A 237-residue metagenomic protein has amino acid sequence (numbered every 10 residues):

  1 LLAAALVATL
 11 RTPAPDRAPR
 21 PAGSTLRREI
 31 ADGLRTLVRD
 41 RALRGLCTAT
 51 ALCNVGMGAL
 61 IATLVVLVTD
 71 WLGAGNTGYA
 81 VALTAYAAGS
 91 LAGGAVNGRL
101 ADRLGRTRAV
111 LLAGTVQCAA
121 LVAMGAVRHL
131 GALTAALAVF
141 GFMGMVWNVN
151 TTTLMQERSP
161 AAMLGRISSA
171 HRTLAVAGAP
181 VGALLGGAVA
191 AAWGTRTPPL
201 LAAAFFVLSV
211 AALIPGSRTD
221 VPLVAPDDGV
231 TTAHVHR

Functional and structural regions predicted by a protein language model:
L1-G23, I214-D227: Helix-loop junctions on the cytosolic side of multi-pass membrane transporters, especially the intracellular loop
L2-A5, T9, L34, V38 (+1 more regions): Short, well-ordered alpha-helical segments in soluble proteins
A5, L46, T63, V149-N150: Transmembrane alpha-helix boundary/hinge residues in polytopic small-molecule transporters
L10, C47, G94: Active-site-proximal flexible loops/turns
P13-T48, V235-H236: Juxtamembrane intracellular "pre-TM" segments in multi-pass secondary transporters
A31, V38, L52, M57 (+1 more regions): C-terminal transmembrane bundle of multi-pass solute transporters/carriers
